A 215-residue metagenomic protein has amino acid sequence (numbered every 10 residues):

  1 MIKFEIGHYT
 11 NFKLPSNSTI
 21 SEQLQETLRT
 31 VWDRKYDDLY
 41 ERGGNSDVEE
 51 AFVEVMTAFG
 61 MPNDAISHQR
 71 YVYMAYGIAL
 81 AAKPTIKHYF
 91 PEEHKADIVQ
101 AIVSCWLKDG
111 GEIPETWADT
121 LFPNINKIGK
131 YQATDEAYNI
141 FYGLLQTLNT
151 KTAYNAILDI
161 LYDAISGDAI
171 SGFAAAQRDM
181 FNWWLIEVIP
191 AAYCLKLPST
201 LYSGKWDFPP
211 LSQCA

Functional and structural regions predicted by a protein language model:
I2-C214: Structured binding/interaction patches within domain cores
